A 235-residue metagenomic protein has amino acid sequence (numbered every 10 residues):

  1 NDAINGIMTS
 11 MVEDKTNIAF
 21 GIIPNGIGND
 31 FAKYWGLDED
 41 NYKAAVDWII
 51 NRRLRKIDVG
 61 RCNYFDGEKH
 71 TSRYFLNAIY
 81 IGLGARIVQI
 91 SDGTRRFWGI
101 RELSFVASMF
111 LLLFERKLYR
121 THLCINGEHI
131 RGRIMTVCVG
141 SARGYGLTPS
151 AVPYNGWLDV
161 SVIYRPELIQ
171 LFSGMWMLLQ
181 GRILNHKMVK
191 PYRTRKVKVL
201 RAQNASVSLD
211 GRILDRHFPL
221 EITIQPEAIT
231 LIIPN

Functional and structural regions predicted by a protein language model:
N1, P24, G211: Aspartyl protease active-site motif detector
A3-N5, Y145-G146, R216: Short, well-ordered alpha-helical microsegments
N5-C138: Catalytic core of DAGKc-family lipid kinases
L83-V88, A142-L147, E167-Q170, S206 (+1 more regions): Short, acidic Gly/Pro/Ser/Thr-rich loop/turn segments
R95-L103, S150-Q170: Gly/Ser/Thr-rich active-site loops/lids in small-molecule metabolic enzymes that frequently grip phosphoryl groups
Y119, T148-P149: Anionic-ligand binding region
C124-N126, R131, N155, V162-N235: ATP/nucleoside-binding phosphotransfer catalytic cores, i.e., glycine-rich phosphate-binding loops
T136-Y145, A151, G181-R182: Phosphate-binding core of ATP-grasp and ATP-grasp-like enzymes
